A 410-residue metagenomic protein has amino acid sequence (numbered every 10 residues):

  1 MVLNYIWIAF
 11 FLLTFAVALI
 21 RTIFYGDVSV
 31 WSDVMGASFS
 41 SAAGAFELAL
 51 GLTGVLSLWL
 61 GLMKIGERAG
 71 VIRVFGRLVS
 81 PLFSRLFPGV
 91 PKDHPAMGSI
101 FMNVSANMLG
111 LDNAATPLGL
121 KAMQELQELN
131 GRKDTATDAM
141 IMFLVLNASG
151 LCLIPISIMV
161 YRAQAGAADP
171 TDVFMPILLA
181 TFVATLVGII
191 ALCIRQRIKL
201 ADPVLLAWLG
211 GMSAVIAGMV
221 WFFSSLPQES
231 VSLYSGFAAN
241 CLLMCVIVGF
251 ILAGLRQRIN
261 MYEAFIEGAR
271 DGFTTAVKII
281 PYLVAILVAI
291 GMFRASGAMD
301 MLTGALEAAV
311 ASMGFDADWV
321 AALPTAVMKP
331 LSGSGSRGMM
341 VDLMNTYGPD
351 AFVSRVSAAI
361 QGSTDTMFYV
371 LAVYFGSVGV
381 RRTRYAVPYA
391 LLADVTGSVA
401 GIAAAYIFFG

Functional and structural regions predicted by a protein language model:
M1-V2, F39-L48, P170-I177, L200-L206 (+2 more regions): Interfacial loop-to-helix junctions that mark the boundaries of transmembrane helices in multi-pass membrane
I6, F10, S32, A69 (+14 more regions): Alpha-helical transmembrane segments of multi-pass membrane proteins, especially transporters and channels
I8-D33, W59-G70, A217-L226, M244-M261 (+1 more regions): Structural signal for alpha-helical transmembrane segments and their membrane-water exit/capping regions in multi-pass
F24-S40, Q124, E128-D138, I158-V173 (+5 more regions): Inter-helical loop and helix-membrane interface segments of multi-pass membrane transporters/permeases
W31-E128, Q257-T346: Membrane-embedded alpha-helical segments and adjacent helix-loop junctions characteristic of multi-pass solute
L126-G218, D350-Q361, M367-G410: Membrane-core helix-loop-helix motifs of multi-pass transport proteins
T185, I189-N260, E267: Long, contiguous bundles of hydrophobic transmembrane helices that form the permeation core of multi-pass
